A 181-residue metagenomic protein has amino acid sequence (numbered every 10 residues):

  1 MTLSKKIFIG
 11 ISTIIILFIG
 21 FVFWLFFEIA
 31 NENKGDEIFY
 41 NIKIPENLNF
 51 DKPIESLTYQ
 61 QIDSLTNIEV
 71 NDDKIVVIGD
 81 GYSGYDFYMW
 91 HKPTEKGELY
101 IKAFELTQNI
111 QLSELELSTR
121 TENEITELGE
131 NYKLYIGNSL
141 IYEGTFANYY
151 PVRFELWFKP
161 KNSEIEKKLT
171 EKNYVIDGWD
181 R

Functional and structural regions predicted by a protein language model:
M1-I19: N-terminal Sec-pathway targeting helices
L17-K43: Membrane-interface motif at the C-terminal end of an N-terminal transmembrane signal
E37-S56: Short extracytoplasmic/periplasmic juxtamembrane "stem" segments immediately C-terminal to an N-terminal membrane anchor
I54-Y100: Contiguous beta-strand segments within globular domains
H91-E95, E105-N109, L156-N162, G178: Beta-strand elements of well-folded, non-transmembrane domains
E95-G137: Extended, solvent-exposed segments with strong compositional bias
T119-N162: Short, solvent-exposed, Trp/other aromatic-anchored flexible loops in extracytoplasmic proteins
N162-R181: Short beta-strand elements
